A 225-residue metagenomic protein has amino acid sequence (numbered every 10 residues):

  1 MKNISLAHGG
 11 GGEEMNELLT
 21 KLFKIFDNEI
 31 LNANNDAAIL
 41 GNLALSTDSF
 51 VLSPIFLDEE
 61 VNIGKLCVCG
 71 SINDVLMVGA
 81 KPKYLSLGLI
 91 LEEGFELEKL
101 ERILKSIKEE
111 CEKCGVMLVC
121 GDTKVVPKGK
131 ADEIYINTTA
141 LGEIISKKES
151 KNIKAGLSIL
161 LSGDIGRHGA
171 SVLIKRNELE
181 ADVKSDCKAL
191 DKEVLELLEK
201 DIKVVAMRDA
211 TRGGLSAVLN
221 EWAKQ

Functional and structural regions predicted by a protein language model:
M1-Q225: Helix-biased detector of long, well-ordered alpha-helical tracts
